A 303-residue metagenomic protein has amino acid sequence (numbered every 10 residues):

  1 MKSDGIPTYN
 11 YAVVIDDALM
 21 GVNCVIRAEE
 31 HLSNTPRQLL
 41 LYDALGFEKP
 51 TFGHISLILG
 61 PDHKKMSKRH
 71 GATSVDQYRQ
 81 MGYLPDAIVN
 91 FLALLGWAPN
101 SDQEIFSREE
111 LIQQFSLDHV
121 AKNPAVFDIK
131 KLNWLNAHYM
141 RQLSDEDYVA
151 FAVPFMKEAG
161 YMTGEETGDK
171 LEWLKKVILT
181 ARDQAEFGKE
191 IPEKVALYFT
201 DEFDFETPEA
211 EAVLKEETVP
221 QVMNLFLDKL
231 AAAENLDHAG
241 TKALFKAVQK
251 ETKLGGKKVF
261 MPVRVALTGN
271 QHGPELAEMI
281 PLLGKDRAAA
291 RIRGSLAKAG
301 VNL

Functional and structural regions predicted by a protein language model:
M1-H54, G60-M66, S74, P99 (+1 more regions): Active-site cores that bind ATP or allylic diphosphates and position pyrophosphate for catalysis
D17, Q38, H63, I88 (+3 more regions): Residue-level signal for inorganic ion chemistry
M20, G96-S101, R141-L143, K189 (+1 more regions): Short helix-capping/linker segments at secondary-structure and domain boundaries
S74-T163: A conserved active-site cap/scaffold subdomain adjacent to cofactor or substrate pockets
Y78-D86, K122-D128, E166-K176, K250-K258 (+1 more regions): Structural motif
D145-T252: Small-residue-rich helix-loop
H238-A299: Charged substrate- and nucleic-acid-binding regions of tRNA-handling and nucleotidyl-transfer enzymes, centered on
